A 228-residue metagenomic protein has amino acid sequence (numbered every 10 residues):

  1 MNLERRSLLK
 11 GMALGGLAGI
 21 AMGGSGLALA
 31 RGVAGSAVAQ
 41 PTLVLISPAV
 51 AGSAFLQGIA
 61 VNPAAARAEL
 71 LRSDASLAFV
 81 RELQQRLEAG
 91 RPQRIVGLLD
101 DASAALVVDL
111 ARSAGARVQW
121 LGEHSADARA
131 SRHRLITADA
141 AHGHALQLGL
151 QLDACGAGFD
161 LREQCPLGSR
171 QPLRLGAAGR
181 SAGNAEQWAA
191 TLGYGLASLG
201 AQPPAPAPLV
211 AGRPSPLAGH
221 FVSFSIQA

Functional and structural regions predicted by a protein language model:
M1, R31, S36, A68-E69: Residue-level marker of intrinsically disordered, low-complexity segments enriched for small/polar residues
M1-G19: N-terminal secretory signal peptides and thylakoid transit peptides that target proteins across membranes
L14, G19-A28, G32, S103-L110 (+1 more regions): Short flexible/disordered coil segments
G23-P63: C-terminal segment of N-terminal export signals and the immediately downstream linker at the start of the mature
A34-Q40, Q85-P92: Flexible, charged surface loops at secondary-structure boundaries
S47-A78, E88-A228: Long, low-hydrophobicity ectodomains and other hydrophilic envelope-associated domains
V80-E82: N-terminal beta-loop-helix "entrance" segment that forms/cooperates in small-molecule cofactor or anionic ligand
